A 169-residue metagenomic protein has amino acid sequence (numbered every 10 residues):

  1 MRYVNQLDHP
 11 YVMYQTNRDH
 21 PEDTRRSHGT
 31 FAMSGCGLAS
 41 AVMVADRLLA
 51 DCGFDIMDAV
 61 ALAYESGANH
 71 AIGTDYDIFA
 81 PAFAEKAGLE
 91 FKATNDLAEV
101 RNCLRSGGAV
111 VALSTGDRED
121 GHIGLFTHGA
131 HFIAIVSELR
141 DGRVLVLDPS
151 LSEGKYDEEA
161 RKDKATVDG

Functional and structural regions predicted by a protein language model:
M1-H70, R140: Active-site-adjacent structural segments surrounding the nucleophilic cysteine of cysteine proteases and isopeptidases
A45-G169: Conserved active-site-adjacent core of cysteine acyl-enzyme catalytic domains
